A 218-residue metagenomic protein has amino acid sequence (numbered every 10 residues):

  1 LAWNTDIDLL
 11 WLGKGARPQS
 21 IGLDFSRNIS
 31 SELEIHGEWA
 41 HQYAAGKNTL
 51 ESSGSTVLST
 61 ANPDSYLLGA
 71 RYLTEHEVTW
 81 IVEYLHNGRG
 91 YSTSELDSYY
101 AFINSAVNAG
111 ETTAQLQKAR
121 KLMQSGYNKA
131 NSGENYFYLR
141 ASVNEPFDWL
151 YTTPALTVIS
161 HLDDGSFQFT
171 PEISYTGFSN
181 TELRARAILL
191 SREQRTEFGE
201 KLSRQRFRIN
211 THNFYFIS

Functional and structural regions predicted by a protein language model:
L1-W3, R27, Y72-T74, V143-E145 (+4 more regions): Residue-level signature of outer-membrane beta-barrel architecture
A2-L9, E32-H36, E77-W80, F147-P154 (+1 more regions): Repeated loop/turn-to-beta-strand initiation elements of outer-membrane beta-barrel proteins
W11, E51-V57, M123-N128, T157-I159 (+1 more regions): Extracellular loop and loop/strand-boundary signature of outer-membrane beta-barrel proteins
W11-G15, H41-A45, Y84-G90, V143-F147 (+2 more regions): Transmembrane beta-strands of outer-membrane beta-barrel pores
W11-I21, N131-N135, V158-T170: Solvent-exposed loop/turn segments connecting transmembrane beta-strands in outer-membrane beta-barrel proteins
Q19-D24, K47-G54, S92-Y99, L156 (+2 more regions): Outer-membrane beta-barrel translocator domains and adjoining extracellular loop/strand segments of Gram-negative
D24-S26, E38, G69-R71, R140-S142 (+3 more regions): Outer-membrane beta-barrel architecture
F137-A141, R204-S218: Outer-membrane beta-barrel "beta-signal"
